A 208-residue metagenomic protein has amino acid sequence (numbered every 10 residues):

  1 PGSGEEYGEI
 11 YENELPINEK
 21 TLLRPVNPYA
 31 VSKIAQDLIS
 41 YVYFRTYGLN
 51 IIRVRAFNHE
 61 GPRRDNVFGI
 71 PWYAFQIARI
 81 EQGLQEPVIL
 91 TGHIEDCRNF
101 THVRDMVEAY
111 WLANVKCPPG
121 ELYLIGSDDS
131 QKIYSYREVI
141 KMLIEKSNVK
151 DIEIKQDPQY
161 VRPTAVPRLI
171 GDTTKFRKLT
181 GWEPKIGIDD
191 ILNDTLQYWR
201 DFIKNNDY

Functional and structural regions predicted by a protein language model:
E5-R53, N58-E60, R64-D65: Catalytic helix-loop patch of NAD(P)-dependent Rossmann-fold dehydrogenases
E19-K20, Y47-N50, A74-L90, K116 (+2 more regions): A short C-terminal helix-loop "cap" of Rossmann-like NAD(P)-dependent dehydrogenase/epimerase domains
I34, H59-F75, Q82-P87, V103-R104 (+3 more regions): Glycine/proline-rich active-site loop of Rossmann-fold NAD(P)-dependent oxidoreductases
V88-H93, L122-Y123, R137-I140, N148-R168: C-terminal "lid/loop" region of Rossmann-like NAD(P)-dependent oxidoreductases
V103, L122, Q159-E183, G187: Conserved C-terminal active-site "lid" loop/helix of NAD(P)H-dependent oxidoreductases that clamps the redox cofactor
M106, Y110, I125, Y136-V139 (+2 more regions): Non-catalytic, hydrophobic alpha-helical segments
I188-Y208: Amphipathic terminal alpha-helices
